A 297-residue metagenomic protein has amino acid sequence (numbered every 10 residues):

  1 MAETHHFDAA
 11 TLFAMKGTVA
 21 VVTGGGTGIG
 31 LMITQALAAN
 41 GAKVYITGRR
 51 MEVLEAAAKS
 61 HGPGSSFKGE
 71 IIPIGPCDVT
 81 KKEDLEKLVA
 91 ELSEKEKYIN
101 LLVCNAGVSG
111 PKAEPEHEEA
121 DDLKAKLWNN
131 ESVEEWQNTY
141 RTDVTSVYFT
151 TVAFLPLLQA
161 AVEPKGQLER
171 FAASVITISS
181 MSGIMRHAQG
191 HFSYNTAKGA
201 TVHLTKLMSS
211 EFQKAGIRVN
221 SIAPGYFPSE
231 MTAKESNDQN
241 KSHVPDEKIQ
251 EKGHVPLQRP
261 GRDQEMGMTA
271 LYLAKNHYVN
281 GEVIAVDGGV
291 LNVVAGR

Functional and structural regions predicted by a protein language model:
V19, G24-G28: Conserved glycine-rich cofactor-binding loop
N40-A56: Conserved glycine-rich Rossmann-like NAD(P)H-binding loop of the short-chain dehydrogenase/reductase
V108-S109, E114-Y140, V152, P156-K214 (+1 more regions): Catalytic loop of short-chain dehydrogenase/reductase
Q213, R218, V279-E282: Short, small/polar-rich loop/turn modules that mediate ligand/substrate recognition or access, typified
A223-K234, D238: Short, flexible catalytic-loop segment of classical short-chain dehydrogenase/reductase
K241-H243, K252-M266: A conserved structural motif in NAD(P)-dependent oxidoreductases
R259-V286, L291: C-terminal substrate-recognition "lid" of short-chain dehydrogenase/reductases
